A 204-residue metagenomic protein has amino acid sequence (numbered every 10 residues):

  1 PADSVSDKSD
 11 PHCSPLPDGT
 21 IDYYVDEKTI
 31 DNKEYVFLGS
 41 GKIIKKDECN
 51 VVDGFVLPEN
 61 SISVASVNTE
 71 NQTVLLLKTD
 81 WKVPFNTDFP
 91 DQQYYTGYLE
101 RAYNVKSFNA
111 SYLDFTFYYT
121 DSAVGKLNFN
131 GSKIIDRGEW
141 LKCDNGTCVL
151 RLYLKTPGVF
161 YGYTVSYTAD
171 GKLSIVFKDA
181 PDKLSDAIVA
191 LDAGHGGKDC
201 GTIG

Functional and structural regions predicted by a protein language model:
P1-V189, A193, G197-D199: Short linear recognition/processing motifs and adjacent strand/loop elements at protein termini and domain edges
C200-G204: Glycine- and acidic-residue-enriched helix-capping/strand-helix junction motifs
